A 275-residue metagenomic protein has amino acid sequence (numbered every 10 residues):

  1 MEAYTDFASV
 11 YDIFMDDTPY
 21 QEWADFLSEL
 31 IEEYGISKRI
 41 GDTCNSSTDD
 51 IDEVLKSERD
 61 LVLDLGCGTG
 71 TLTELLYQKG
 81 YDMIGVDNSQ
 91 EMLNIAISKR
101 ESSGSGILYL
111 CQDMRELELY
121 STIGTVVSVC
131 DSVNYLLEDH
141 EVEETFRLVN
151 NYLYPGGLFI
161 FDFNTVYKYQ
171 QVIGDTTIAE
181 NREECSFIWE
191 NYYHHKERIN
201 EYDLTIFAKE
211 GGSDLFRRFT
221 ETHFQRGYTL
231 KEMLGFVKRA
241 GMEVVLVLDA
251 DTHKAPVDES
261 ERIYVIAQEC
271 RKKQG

Functional and structural regions predicted by a protein language model:
M1-S57: Conserved class I S-adenosyl-L-methionine
E58-G66: Conserved class I S-adenosyl-L-methionine
L63, G70-E116: Class I SAM-dependent methyltransferase SAM/SAH-binding core
E118-T125: A short acidic, Gly/Pro-enriched loop at the edge of an enzyme's catalytic core that lines a small-molecule cofactor
V129-D131: Residues lining the SAM
E143-P155: A short glycine-rich, Lys/Arg-flanked "PGG" loop and its adjoining helix->strand segment in the class I
I160-L234: SAM-dependent methyltransferase
F224-G275: C-terminal lobe and adjacent flexible extensions of AdoMet/dcAdoMet transferase-like proteins
